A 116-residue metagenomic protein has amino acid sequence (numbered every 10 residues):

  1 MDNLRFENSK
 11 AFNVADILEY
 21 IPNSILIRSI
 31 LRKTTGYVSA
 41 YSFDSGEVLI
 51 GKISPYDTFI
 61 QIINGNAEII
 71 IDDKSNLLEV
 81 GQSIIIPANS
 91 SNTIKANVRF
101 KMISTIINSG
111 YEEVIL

Functional and structural regions predicted by a protein language model:
M1-T35: A short, N-terminal "cap"/entry segment at the start of jelly-roll beta-barrel domains of the cupin/DSBH fold
S24, Y37-S54: Conserved short histidine dyad/triad with adjacent acidic residue
Y37, N66-E68, S75, S91 (+1 more regions): Structural motif
S42-D44, I53-I69: Short, conserved beta-strand element in jelly-roll/cupin
L49-G51, I69-I70, I86, S91-N97: Short beta-strand His + acidic residue motifs that chelate non-heme Fe in jelly-roll/DSBH and cupin folds
I63-N64, E79-V80, V98: A cytosolic small-molecule/anion-sensing beta-strand core signal
D73-A88: Short acidic-glycine-tyrosine-enriched beta hairpin
A88-E112: Ligand-binding loop in jelly-roll beta-barrel domains
